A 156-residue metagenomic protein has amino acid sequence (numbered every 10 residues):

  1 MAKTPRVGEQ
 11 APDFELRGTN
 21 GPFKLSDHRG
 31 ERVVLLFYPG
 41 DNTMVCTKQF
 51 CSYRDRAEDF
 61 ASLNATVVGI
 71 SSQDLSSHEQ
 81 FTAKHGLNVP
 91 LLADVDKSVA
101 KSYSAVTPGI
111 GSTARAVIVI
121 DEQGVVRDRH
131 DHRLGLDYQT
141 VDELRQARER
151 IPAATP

Functional and structural regions predicted by a protein language model:
M1-P156: Chalcogenol-based redox active-site neighborhoods
